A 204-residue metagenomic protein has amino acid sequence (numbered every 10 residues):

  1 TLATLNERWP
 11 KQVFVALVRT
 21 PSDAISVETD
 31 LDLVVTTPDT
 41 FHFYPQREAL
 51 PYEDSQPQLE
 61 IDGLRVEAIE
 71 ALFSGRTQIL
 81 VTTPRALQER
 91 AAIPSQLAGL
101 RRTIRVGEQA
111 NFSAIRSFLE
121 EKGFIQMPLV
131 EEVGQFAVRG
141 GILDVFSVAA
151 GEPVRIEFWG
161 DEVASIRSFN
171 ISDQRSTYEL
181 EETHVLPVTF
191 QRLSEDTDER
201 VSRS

Functional and structural regions predicted by a protein language model:
T1-S204: ASCE RecA-like P-loop NTPase motor cores that couple ATP hydrolysis to mechanical translocation on nucleic acids
